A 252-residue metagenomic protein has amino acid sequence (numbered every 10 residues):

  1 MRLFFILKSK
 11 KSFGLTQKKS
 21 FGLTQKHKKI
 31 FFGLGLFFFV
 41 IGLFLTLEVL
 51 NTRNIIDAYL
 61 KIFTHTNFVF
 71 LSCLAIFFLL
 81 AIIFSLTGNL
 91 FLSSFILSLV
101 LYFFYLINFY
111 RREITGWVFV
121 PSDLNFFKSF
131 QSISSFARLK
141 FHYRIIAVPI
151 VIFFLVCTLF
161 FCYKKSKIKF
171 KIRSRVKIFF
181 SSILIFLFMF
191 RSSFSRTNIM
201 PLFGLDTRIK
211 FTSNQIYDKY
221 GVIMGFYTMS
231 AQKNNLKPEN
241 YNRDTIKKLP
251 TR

Functional and structural regions predicted by a protein language model:
L3, T24-N214: Transmembrane and membrane-interface helices of multi-pass, inner-membrane envelope-modifying transferases
S12-G14, G22: Small-residue-biased low-complexity repeat regions
R196-R252: Soluble catalytic regions of membrane-associated enzymes that act on cell-envelope and secretory-pathway components
